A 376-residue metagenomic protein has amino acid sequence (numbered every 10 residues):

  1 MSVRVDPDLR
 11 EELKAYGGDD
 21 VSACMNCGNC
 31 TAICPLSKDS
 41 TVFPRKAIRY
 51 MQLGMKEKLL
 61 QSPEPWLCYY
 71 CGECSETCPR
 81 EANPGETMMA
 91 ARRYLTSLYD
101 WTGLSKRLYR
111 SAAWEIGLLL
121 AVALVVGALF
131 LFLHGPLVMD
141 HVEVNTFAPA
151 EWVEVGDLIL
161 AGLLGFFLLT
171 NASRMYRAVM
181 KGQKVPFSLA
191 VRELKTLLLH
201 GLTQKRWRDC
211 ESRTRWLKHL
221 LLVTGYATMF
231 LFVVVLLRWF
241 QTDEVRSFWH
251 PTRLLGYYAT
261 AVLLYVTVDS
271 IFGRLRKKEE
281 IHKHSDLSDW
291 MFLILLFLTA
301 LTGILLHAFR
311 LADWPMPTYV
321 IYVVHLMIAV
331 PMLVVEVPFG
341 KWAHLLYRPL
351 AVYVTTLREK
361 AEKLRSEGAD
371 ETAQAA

Functional and structural regions predicted by a protein language model:
M1-P65, L345, Y353, E359-K360 (+2 more regions): Ferredoxin-type iron-sulfur electron-transfer modules and their immediate structural context
L13-Y16, R107-L108, V144-E151, C210-W216 (+3 more regions): Juxtamembrane loop-transmembrane helix junctions in multi-pass integral membrane proteins, especially the extracellular
V21, K38, K46-R238, T242-V245: Iron-sulfur-cluster electron-transfer modules
A23-N26, L60-P63, L67-Y70, Y257-T260 (+2 more regions): Secondary-structure capping and boundary motifs in well-ordered enzyme cores
N29, I33, E73, T77 (+1 more regions): Hydrophobic alpha-helical transmembrane segments of multi-pass small-molecule transporters/permeases
S40-P44, P84-M88, V138, M180-A190 (+2 more regions): Juxtamembrane/interfacial segments flanking transmembrane helices
G117-F130, G156-S173, T196, K218-R238 (+3 more regions): Hydrophobic cores of alpha-helical transmembrane segments in multi-pass integral membrane proteins
A190-Q204, L357-A376: Cytosolic juxtamembrane regulatory segments of multi-pass membrane proteins
